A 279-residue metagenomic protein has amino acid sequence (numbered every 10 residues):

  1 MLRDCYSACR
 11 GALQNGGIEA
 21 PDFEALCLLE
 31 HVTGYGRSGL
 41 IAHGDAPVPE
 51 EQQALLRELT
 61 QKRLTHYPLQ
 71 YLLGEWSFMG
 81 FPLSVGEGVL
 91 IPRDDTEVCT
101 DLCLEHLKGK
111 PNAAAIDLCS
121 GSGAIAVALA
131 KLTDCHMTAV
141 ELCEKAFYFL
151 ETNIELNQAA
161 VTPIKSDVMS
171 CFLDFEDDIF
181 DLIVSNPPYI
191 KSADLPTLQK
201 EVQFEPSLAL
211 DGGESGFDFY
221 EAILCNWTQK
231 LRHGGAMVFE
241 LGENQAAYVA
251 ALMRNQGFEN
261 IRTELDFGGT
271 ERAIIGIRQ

Functional and structural regions predicted by a protein language model:
M1-T33, R37-I41, V48: Non-catalytic accessory regions of SAM-dependent methyltransferases
L13, L107, I154, W227 (+1 more regions): Conserved hydrophobic residues forming the short capping helix/wall of the S-adenosyl-L-methionine
E30-E105: Conserved AdoMet
D94-P196, E201, A222: Conserved SAM/SAH cofactor-binding pocket of Class I
E144, K200-R232, A236, G242-N244: Glycine-rich S-adenosyl-L-methionine
K165-S166, L241, L265: Short loop/edge segments at beta-strand edges and connector loops that shape dinucleotide/nucleotide cofactor-binding
E243-Q256: Short alpha-helix
R254-Q279: Core SAM-dependent methyltransferase catalytic element
